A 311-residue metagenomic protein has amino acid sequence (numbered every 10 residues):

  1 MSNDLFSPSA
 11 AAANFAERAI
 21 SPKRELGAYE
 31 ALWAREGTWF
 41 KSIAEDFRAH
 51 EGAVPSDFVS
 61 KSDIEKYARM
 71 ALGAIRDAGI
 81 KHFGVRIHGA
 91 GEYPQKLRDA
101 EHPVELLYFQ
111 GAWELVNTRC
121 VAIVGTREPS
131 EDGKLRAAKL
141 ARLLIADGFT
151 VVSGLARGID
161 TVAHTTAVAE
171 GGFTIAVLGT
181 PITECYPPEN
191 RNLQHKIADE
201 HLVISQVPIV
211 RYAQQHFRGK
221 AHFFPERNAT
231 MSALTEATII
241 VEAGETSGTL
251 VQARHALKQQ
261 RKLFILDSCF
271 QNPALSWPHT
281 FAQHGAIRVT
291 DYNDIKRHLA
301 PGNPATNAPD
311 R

Functional and structural regions predicted by a protein language model:
M1-E25, F83, H88-R311: Glycine-biased, small-residue-rich flexible motifs in mid-sequence functional cores and linkers
M1-G91: Short, small/acidic-rich helices and loops at N termini and domain boundaries of DNA replication/processing enzymes
